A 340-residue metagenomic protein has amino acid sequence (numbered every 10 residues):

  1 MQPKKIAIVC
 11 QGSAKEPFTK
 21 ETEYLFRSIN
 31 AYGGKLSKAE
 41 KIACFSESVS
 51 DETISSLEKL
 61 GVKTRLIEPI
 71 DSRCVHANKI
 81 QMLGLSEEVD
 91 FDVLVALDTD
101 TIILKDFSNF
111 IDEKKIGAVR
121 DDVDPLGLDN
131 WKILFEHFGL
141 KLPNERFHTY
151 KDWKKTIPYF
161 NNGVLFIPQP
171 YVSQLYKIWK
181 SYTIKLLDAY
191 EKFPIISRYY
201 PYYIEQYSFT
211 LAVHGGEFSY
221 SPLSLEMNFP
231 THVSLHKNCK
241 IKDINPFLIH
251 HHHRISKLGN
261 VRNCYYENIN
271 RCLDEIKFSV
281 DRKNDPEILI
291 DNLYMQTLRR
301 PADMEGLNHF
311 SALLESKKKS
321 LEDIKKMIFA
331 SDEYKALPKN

Functional and structural regions predicted by a protein language model:
M1-D71, V89-D90, Y200, E275-S279: N-terminal anchoring/stem segment of glycosyltransferases
Q2-P3, D152-K155, S173-K283: A glycosyltransferase accessory/donor-loop signature
D71-N78: A short, glycine-/small-residue-rich helix N-cap motif at loop->alpha-helix starts within glycosyltransferase
L94: Short aromatic/hydrophobic "clamp" motif used to bind/position activated sugar donors
T99-T101: Short acidic donor-binding/metal-coordinating loop in glycosyltransferase active sites
I103-G139: Conserved donor-nucleotide/metal-binding helix-loop-beta segment in metal-dependent transferases, i.e., the alpha-helix
G163-P170: Short glycine- and hydrophobic/aromatic-rich loop-to-beta-strand nucleating segment in the catalytic cores
R282-N340: Composition-driven recognition of low-complexity segments enriched in small/aliphatic/hydroxylated residues
